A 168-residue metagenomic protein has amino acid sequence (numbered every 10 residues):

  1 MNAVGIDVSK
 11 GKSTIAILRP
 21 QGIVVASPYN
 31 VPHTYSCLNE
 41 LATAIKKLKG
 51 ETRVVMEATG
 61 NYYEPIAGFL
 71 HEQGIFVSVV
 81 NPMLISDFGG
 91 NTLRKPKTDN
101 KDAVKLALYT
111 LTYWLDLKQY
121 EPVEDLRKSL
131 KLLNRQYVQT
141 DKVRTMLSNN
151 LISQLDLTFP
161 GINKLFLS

Functional and structural regions predicted by a protein language model:
M1-R19, L106: Gly/Thr-rich phosphate-binding beta-strand-loop-beta motif of the actin/hexokinase/Hsp70
G11-S36: Short glycine-rich, Thr/Ser-proximal phosphate-binding strand/loop in the N-terminal lobe of ATP-dependent enzymes
S36-R53: Short, basic/hydrophobic alpha-helical segments
T52-Y62: Short glycine-rich phosphate-binding loop at a beta-alpha junction
S78-Q119: Short alpha-helix plus adjacent loop in nuclease-associated cores
D99-Y109, S129-S148: Acidic, Mg2+-coordinating catalytic module of metal-dependent nucleases/exonucleases that use a two-metal-ion mechanism
R135-S168: Glycine-rich, often acidic, oxyanion-interacting loops/wings at catalytic, nucleic-acid, or phospho-protein interfaces
